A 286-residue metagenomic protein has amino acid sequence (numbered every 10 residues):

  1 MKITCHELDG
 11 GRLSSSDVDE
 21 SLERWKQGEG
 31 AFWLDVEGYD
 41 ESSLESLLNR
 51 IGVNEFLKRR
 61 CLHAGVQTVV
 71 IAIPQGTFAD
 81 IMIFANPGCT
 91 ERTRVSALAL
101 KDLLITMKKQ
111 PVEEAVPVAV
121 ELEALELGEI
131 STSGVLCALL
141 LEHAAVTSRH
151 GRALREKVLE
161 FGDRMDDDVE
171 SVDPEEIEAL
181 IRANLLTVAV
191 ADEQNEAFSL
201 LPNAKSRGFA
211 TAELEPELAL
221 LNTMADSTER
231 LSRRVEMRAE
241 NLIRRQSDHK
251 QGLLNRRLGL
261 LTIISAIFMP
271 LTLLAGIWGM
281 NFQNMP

Functional and structural regions predicted by a protein language model:
M1-E123, E193, A197-A210: Helix-boundary and N-terminal cytosolic regulatory elements
L13, L127, E170, Q283-M285: Short capping/connector residues at structural and topological boundaries
E20, R59-R60, N86-P87, D173 (+4 more regions): Hydrophobic alpha-helical segments, principally membrane-spanning helices and signal/leader peptides
I51-V53, S148, F282: Aromatic-residue hotspot detector
L62-V66, M165, V172, F209 (+2 more regions): Residue-level signal for alpha-helical context at structural boundaries
A72, M82-Q246: Extended amphipathic alpha-helical scaffolding segments in membrane-proximal extra-membrane regions of membrane
D226-P286: Hydrophobic alpha-helical transmembrane segments and their immediately adjacent juxtamembrane loops
